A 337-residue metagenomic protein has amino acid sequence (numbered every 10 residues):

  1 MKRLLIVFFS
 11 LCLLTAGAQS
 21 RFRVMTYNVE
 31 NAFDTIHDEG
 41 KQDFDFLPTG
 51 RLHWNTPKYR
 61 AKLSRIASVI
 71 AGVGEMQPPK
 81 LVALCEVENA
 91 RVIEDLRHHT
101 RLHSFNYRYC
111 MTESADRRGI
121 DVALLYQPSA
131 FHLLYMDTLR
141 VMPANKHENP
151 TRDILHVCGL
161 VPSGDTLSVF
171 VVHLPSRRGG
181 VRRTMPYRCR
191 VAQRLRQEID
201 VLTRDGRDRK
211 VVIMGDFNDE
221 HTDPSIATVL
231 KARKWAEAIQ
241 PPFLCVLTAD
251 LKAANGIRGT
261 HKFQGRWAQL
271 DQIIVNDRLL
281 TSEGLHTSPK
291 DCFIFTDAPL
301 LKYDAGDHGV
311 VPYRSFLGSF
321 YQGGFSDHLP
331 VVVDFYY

Functional and structural regions predicted by a protein language model:
L5-A18: Hydrophobic h-region of N-terminal signal peptides that target proteins for export in Gram-negative bacteria
G17-L102, N106, C110-I120, Y303-G309 (+1 more regions): N-terminal, active-site-proximal structural segment of metallo-dependent hydrolase catalytic domains
R23-N31, R51, Y135-M136, T166-S176: Active-site-proximal beta-strand elements of phosphoester/diester hydrolases
V24-V29, W54, Y59-K62, I66-I93 (+6 more regions): Active-site beta-strand/loop signature of hydrolases that rely on acidic residues for catalysis
G40-D43, P162, F170-T184: Active-site His/acidic residue clusters
P48-P57, P78-L84, M111-T112, P143-A144 (+4 more regions): Second-shell loop/turn segments in exported
V87-L174: Structured beta-strand-rich core segments of catalytic domains in phosphoester-bond hydrolases
D200-V211, D219-Y337: Metal-dependent phosphoester-hydrolase catalytic domains
